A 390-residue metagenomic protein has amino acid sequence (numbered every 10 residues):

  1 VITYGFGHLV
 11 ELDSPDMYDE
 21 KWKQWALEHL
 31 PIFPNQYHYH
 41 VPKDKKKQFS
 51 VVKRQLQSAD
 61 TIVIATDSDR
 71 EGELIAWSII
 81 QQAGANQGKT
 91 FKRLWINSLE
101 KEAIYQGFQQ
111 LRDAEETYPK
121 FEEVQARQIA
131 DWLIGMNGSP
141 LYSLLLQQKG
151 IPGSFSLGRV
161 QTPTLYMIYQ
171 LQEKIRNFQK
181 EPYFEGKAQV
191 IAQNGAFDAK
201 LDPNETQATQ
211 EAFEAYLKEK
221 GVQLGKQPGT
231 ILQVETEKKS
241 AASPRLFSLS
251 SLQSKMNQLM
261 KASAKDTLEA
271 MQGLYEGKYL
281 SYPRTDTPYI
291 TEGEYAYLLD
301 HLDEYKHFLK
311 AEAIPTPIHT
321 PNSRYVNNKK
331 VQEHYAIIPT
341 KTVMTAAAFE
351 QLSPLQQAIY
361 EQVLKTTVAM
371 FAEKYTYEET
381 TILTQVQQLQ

Functional and structural regions predicted by a protein language model:
V1-W132, M136: Intrinsically disordered, low-complexity regulatory segments
I2, G7-V41, P152-Q272, E276 (+2 more regions): Long, highly charged, low-complexity internal segments
Q55-S58, S78-Q82, G107, L111 (+10 more regions): Generic, well-ordered alpha-helical scaffold segments in large soluble proteins
T66-S68, S254-M256, R284: Short glycine-centered, acidic/aromatic-flanked micro-motifs in structured strand/loop junctions that mark active-site
K89, A114-P119, P140-S143, E173-F178 (+2 more regions): Active-site phosphate-binding and catalytic loops of NTP-dependent enzymes
N97-I104, L249-S250, A270-L280, R284: Short, conserved phosphate-binding/catalytic loop or strand-edge motifs used in phosphoryl-/nucleotidyl-transfer
T117-E122, D131-L133, N137, A270 (+1 more regions): Extended, highly charged linker/hinge segments and catalytic-adjacent loops that couple domains and form adaptable
E123-G158: Amphipathic alpha-helical segments of the small helical/lid subdomains adjacent to P-loop NTPase cores
